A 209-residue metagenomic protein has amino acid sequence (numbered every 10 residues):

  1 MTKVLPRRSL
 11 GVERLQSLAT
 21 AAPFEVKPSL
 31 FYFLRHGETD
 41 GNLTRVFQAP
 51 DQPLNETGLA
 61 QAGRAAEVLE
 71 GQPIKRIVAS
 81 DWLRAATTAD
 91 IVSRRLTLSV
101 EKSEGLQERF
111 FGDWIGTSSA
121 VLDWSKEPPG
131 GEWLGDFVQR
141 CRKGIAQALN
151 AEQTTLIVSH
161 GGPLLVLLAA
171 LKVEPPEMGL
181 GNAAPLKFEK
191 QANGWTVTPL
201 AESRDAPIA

Functional and structural regions predicted by a protein language model:
K3-R8, L18, P23, K27-L96 (+2 more regions): Active-site-proximal alpha-helix that buttresses catalytic centers in soluble enzyme cores
F31, Q153-P163: Generic beta-sheet signal
Q52-P53, R94-K143, P199-L200, A209: Phosphate-handling substructures
G71-P73, A148-Q153: Glycine-rich phosphate-binding loop signature in dinucleotide/nucleotide-binding domains
P73-G105, Q191-A209: Conserved histidine-centered catalytic loops in small-molecule metabolism enzymes
A79-S80, Q139, V158-S159: Short beta-strand scaffold positions
I91, V166, A170: Active-site signature of alpha/beta-hydrolase-fold catalytic machinery across serine- and Asp/Cys-nucleophile hydrolases
E174-L200: Domain-level recognition of soluble alpha/beta enzyme cores, biased toward histidine phosphatases/phosphomutases
